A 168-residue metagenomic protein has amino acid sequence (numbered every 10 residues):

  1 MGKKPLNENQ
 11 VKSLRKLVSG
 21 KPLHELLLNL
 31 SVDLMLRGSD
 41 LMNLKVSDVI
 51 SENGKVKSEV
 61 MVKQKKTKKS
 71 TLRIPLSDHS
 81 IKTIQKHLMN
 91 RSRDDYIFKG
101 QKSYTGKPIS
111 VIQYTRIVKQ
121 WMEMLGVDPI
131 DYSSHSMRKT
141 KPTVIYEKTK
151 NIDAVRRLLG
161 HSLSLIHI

Functional and structural regions predicted by a protein language model:
M1-V11, K69-S77, R93-D94: DNA breakage-rejoining catalytic core of tyrosine-based enzymes
E8-L36: Basic, Lys/Arg- and aromatic-enriched nucleic-acid-binding interface segment
L27, S39-L44, V155: Alpha-helix N-cap/helix-start motif at helix boundaries, enriched for small hydrophobics
N43-S80: Conserved tyrosine-mediated DNA breakage-rejoining catalytic core shared by Y-recombinases
K65-Q85, Y96-K119: C-terminal catalytic core of Y-nucleophile DNA break-rejoin enzymes
R116-D153, R157: Short, basic (Lys/Arg/His-rich) helix/loop patches that form interaction surfaces in the mid-to-C-terminal regions
I166-I168: Conserved small/polar residues in nucleotide/adenosyl-binding loops
